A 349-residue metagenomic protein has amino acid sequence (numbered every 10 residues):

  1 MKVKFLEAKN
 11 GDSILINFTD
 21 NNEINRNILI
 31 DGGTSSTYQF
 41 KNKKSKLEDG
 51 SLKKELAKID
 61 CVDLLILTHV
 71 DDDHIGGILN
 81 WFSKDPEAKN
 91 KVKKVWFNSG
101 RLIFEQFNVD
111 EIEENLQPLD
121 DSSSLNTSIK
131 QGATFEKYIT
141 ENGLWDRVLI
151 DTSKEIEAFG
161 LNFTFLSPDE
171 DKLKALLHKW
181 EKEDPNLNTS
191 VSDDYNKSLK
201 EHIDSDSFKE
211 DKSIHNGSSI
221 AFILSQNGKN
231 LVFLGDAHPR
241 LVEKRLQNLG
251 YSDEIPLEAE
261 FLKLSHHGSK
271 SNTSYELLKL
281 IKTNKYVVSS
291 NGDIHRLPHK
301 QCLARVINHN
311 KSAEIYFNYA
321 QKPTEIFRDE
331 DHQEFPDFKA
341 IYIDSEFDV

Functional and structural regions predicted by a protein language model:
M1-K58, H215-R240: Conserved beta-strand hairpin/beta-sheet module of binuclear metal-dependent hydrolase folds, prominently
M1-V3, A8-D12, R240, R245-L249 (+3 more regions): C-terminal regulatory/interaction regions
N10-D12, T34-T37, V70-I75, L102-I103 (+6 more regions): Active-site environment of divalent metal-dependent phosphoester hydrolases
F18-D20, L56, F82-P86, L246-G250 (+2 more regions): Active-site catalytic pocket residues across diverse enzymes, especially alpha/beta-hydrolases
N42-W96, S252-S271, K282-N284: Active-site metal-binding motif and surrounding structural segment of the metallo-beta-lactamase
I75-D85, N108-V109, S274-L277, R328-D329: Metal-dependent catalytic neighborhoods of phosphoester/phosphodiester hydrolases
K84-N230, A313, N318-Y319, E330-V349: Flexible, acidic/histidine-containing loops and adjacent segments that form or flank the divalent-metal
F222-N272: Long, well-ordered mid-to-C-terminal structural blocks that present hydrophobic/aromatic surfaces
